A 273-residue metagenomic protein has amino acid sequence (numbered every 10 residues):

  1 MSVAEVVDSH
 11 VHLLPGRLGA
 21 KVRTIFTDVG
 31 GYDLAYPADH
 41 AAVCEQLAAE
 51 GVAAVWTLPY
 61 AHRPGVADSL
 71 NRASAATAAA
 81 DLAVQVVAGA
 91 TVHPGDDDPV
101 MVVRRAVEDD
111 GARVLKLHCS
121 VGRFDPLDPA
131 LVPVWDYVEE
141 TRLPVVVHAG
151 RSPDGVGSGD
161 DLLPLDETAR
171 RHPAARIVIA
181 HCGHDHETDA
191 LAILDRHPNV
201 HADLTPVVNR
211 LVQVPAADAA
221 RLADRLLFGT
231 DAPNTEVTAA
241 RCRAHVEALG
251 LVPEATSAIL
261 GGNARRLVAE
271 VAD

Functional and structural regions predicted by a protein language model:
M1-S9, L18-A49, A53-A54, L222-R225 (+1 more regions): Mid-to-C-terminal alpha-helical segments outside catalytic/metal-binding sites
V6, V55, V86-A88, V145 (+4 more regions): Hydrophobic/aromatic residues located in beta-strands of well-ordered beta-sheets within soluble catalytic
H10, S74, A106, L115 (+6 more regions): Conserved, mostly hydrophobic/aromatic
V11-L13, L58-P59, A90-P94, L117-C119 (+4 more regions): A cross-domain feature marking catalytic cores of carbohydrate-active enzymes and several ubiquitous metabolic/repair
L14-R17, H62-G65, P94-D98, G122 (+4 more regions): Active-site environment of divalent metal-dependent phosphoester hydrolases
A42-Q46, L70-T77, V102-A106, A130-V134 (+4 more regions): A general structural detector for well-ordered alpha-helical segments in enzyme core domains, enriched
A53-A54, H62-V147, R151-P153, G159 (+2 more regions): Active-site gating/metal-coordination segments in enzymes
R113-V114, L127-F228: Catalytic pocket-lining loop regions of alpha/beta-barrel enzymes, especially the amidohydrolase/enolase/GH5 lineages
